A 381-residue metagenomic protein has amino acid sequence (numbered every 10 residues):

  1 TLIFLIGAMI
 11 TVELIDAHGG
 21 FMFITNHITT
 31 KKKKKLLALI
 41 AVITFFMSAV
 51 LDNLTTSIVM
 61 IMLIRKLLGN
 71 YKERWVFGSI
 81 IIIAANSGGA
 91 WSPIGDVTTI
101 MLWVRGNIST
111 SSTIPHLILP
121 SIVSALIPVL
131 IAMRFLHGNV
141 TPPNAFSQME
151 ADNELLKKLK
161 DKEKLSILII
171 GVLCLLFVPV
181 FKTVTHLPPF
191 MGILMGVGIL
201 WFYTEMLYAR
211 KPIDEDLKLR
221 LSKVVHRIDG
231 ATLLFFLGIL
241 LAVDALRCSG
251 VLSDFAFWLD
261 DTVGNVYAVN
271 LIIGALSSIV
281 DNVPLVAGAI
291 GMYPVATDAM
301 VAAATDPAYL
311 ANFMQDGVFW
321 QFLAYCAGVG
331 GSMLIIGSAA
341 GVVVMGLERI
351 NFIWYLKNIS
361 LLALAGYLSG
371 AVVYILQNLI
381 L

Functional and structural regions predicted by a protein language model:
T1-M9, S112-P128, V184-V197, V269 (+1 more regions): Alpha-helical transmembrane segments
L2, L37-V42, G78-S79, I114-I118 (+6 more regions): Hydrophobic alpha-helical transmembrane segments
I6-E13, T44-F45, A85, S121-M133 (+6 more regions): Hydrophobic core segments of alpha-helical transmembrane domains in multi-pass membrane transport and ion-translocation
H18, I40, C174, V178-Q315: Transmembrane helical segments that form the transport core of multi-pass membrane transport proteins
M47-A84, G88, V97, M101-L117 (+1 more regions): Membrane-interfacial helix-loop connectors
N70-Y71, W75, S79, W91-S92 (+5 more regions): Juxtamembrane and boundary regions of transmembrane helices in multi-pass small-molecule transporters and channels
T99-T110, L173-L187, N378-L381: Transmembrane helix-loop junctions at the membrane interface of multipass transporters and ion channels
L136-I170, W201-G230: Intrinsically disordered, low-complexity non-transmembrane regions of multi-pass membrane transporters
